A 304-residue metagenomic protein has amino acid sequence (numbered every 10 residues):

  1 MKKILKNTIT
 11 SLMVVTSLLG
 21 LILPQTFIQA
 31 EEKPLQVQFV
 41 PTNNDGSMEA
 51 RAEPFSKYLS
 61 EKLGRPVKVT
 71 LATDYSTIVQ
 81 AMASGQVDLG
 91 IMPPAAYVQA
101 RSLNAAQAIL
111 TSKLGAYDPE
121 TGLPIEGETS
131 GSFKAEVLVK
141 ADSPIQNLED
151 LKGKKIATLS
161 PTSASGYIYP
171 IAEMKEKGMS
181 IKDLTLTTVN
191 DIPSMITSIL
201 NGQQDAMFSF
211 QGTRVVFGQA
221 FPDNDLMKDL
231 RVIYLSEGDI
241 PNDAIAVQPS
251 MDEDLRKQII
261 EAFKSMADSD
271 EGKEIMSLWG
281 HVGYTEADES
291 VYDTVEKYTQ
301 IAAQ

Functional and structural regions predicted by a protein language model:
K2-M13: Bacterial N-terminal signal peptides that target proteins for export
E31-P54, E237, V247, M251-Q304: An extracytoplasmic/periplasmic, membrane-proximal ligand-sensing/linker region
E32-Q99: Extracytoplasmic small-molecule ligand-binding "clamshell" domains of the periplasmic binding protein/Venus flytrap
V37-E61, A72, T129-I196: Bilobed "Venus flytrap"/periplasmic-binding protein-like clamshell domains and structurally analogous long
S76-G90, V98-N104, E149, I192-G212: Short helices/loops that flank or line small-molecule/ion binding pockets
A100-I125, F217-Y234: Ligand-binding "clamshell"
I109-N147, A246-V247: Hydrophobic/proline-rich hinge and linker segments of small-molecule sensing/allosteric domains, predominantly
S143, K155-D252: Pocket-lining segment of extracytoplasmic ligand-binding domains
